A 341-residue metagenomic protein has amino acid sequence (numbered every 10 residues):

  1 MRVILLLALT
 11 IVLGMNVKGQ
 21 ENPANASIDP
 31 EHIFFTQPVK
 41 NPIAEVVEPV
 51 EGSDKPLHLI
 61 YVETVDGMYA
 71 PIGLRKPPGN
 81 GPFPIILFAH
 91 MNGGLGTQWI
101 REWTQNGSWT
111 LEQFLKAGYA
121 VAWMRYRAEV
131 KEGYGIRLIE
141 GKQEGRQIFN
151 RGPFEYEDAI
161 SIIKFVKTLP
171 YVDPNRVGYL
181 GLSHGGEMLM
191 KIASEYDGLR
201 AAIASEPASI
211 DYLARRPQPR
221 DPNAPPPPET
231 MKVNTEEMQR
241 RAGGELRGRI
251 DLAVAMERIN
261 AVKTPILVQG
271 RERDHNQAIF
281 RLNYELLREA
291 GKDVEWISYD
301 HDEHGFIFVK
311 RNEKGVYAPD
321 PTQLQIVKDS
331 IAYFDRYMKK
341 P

Functional and structural regions predicted by a protein language model:
I33-N80: N-terminal cap/lid segment of alpha/beta-hydrolase-fold proteins
P82-G93: Short beta-strand element of the alpha/beta-hydrolase
N92-Y156, I307-G315: Cap/lid segment of the alpha/beta-hydrolase catalytic domain
L138, R200-R258: Mobile cap/lid helix-loop segments that gate and shape the active-site cleft of serine hydrolases
S161-D221: Primarily recognizes the serine-hydrolase "nucleophile elbow" in alpha/beta-hydrolase and SGNH/GDSL folds
V262, V268-G270: Short beta-strand/loop motif that positions the catalytic acidic residue of the alpha/beta-hydrolase fold
H275-L282: Conserved alpha/beta-hydrolase "acid-adjacent" motif
A290-P341: C-terminal catalytic histidine-bearing segment of alpha/beta-hydrolase fold enzymes
